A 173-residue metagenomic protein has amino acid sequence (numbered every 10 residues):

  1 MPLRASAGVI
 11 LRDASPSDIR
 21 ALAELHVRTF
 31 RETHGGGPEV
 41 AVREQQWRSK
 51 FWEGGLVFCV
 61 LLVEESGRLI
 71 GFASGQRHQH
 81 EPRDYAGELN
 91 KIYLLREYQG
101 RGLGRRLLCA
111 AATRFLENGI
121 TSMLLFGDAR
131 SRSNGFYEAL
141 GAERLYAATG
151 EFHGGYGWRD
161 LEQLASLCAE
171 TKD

Functional and structural regions predicted by a protein language model:
M1-S17, Q163-D173: Conserved N-terminal entry element of GNAT/NAT acetyltransferase domains
L3, D13-I19, E24-R96, L108-A110 (+3 more regions): Acetyl-CoA-dependent GNAT
A7-I10, N90, T121: Short amphipathic alpha-helical segments
P82, K91-C109, L116-N118, D128-G135 (+1 more regions): Conserved glycine-rich acetyl-CoA-binding loop
M123-N134, G150-H153, G157: Conserved beta-strand-loop-alpha-helix junction that forms the acyl-donor binding cleft
E138-A147: Conserved acetyl-CoA-binding loop of GNAT-fold acetyltransferases
G157-Q163: Short beta-strand-to-coil "C-cap" segments at the C-terminal boundary of structured domains/repeats, marking
